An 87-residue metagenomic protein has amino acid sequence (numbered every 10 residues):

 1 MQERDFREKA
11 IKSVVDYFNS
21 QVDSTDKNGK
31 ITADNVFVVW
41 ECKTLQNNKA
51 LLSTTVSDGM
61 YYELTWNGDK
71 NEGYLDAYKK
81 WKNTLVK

Functional and structural regions predicted by a protein language model:
M1-V22: N-terminal trafficking/processing presequences and adjacent post-cleavage segments of proteins routed to secretion
Q2, S13-V14, A33-V36, D58 (+1 more regions): A general marker of short, structured functional hotspots
R7, F18-N19, V38, Q46 (+1 more regions): Compositionally biased, low-structure terminal segments
V14, T25-D26, N48, Y74 (+1 more regions): Amphipathic alpha-helical interaction segments
N19-V36: Central antiparallel beta-sheet cores of small beta-barrel/beta-sandwich binding domains
N35-E72: Amphipathic, interaction-prone secondary-structure segments
K70-K87: A short, surface-exposed interaction/processing loop segment used at functional sites
